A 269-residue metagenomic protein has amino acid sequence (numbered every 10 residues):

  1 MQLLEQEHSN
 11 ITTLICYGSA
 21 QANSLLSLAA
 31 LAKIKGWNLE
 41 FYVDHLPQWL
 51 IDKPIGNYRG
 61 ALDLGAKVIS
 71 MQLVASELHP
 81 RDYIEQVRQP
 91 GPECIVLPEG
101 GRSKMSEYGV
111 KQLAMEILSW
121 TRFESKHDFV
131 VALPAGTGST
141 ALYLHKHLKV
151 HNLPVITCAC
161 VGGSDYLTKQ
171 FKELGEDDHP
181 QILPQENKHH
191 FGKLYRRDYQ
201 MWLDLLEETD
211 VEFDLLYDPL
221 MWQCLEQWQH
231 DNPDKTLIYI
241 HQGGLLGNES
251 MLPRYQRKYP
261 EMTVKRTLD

Functional and structural regions predicted by a protein language model:
M1-T12: Positively charged, low-complexity intrinsically disordered leader regions
L3, S24-L73, D165-E176: Active-site-proximal loop->helix
E5, A30, I34, S119 (+3 more regions): Short, well-ordered alpha-helices that flank and scaffold nucleotide-derived cofactor binding pockets
N10-A29, K35-D44, D128-T137, I156: A short, small-residue-rich loop immediately preceding and capping a beta-strand
Q21-L28, G136-L144, P219-W222, N248: Short glycine/serine/threonine-rich phosphate/pyrophosphate-binding segments that cradle anionic phosphate groups
L46-S125, Q181-M201: Small/polar-residue-rich loop-to-helix segments that shape phosphate-bearing ligand pockets
E107-H189, L245-D269: Glycine-rich phosphate/pyrophosphate-binding loop at beta-loop-alpha junctions
L183-D234: Active-site-adjacent helical/loop segments in soluble small-molecule enzymes
